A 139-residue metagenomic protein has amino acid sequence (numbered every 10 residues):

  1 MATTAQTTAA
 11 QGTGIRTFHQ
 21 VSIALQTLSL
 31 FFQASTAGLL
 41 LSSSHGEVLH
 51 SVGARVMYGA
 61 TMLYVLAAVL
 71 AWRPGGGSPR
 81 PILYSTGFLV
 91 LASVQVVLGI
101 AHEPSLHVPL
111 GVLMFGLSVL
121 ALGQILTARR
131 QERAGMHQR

Functional and structural regions predicted by a protein language model:
A2-R139: Polytopic transmembrane helical bundles with strong interfacial aromatic enrichment
